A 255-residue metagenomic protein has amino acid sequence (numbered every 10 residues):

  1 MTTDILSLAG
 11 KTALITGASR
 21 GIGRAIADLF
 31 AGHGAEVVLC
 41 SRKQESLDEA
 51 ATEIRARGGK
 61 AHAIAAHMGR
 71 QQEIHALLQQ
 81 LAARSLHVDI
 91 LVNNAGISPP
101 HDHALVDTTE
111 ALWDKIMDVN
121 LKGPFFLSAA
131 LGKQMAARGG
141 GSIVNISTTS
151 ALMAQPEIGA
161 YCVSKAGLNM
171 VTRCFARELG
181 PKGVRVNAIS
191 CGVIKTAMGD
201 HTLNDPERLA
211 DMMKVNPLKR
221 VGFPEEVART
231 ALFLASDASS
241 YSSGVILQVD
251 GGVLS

Functional and structural regions predicted by a protein language model:
T2-D4, S98, D102, M153 (+2 more regions): Short C-terminal tail/terminal secondary-structure segment of NAD(P)H-dependent dehydrogenase/reductase domains
T12, S19-R20: Conserved glycine-rich cofactor-binding loop
I74, D102-L105, T109-D114, M212: Substrate-binding pocket helix/loop in short-chain dehydrogenase/reductase
V106-F125, G140, V144, L168 (+1 more regions): Catalytic Tyr-X3-Lys loop
F125-S128, R220-V249, L254: C-terminal substrate-recognition "lid" of short-chain dehydrogenase/reductases
S128, S164, T172: Active-site helix of classical SDR
K133, R177-P181, S240: Alpha-helical segment proximal to the catalytic Tyr-Lys
T148: Residue(s) in the substrate-gating loop at a strand-loop-helix junction that position the organic substrate next
